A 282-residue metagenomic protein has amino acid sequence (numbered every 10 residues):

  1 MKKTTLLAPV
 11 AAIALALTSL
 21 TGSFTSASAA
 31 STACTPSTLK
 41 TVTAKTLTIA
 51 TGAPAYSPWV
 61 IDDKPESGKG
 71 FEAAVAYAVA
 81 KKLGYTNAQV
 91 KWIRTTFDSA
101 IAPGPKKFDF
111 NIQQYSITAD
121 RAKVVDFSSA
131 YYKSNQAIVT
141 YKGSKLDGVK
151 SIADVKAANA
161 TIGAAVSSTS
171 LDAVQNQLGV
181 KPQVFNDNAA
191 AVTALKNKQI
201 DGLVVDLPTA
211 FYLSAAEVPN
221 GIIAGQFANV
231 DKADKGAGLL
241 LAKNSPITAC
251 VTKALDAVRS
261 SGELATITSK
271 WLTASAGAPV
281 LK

Functional and structural regions predicted by a protein language model:
L6-L7, T18-S37: C-terminal region of N-terminal signal peptides and the immediate post-cleavage residues of exported proteins
A29-S37, Q89, T169-G179, K253-K282: Ligand-binding clefts/hinges and TM-proximal coupling segments of bilobed small-molecule sensing domains
A33-N111: Extracytoplasmic small-molecule ligand-binding "clamshell" domains of the periplasmic binding protein/Venus flytrap
I49, G68-K82, S116, N135-N188 (+2 more regions): Bilobed "Venus flytrap"/periplasmic-binding protein-like clamshell domains and structurally analogous long
A53, K133-A137, P208, A215-K253 (+1 more regions): Periplasmic-binding protein-like
Q89-D154: Acidic, polar ligand-binding/catalytic clefts
V90-A102, Q183-N197: Short helix-initiation/N-cap motifs at beta->coil->alpha
S99, Y115-K123, A173-Q175, D201-A233: A ligand-binding cleft/hinge motif common to bilobed small-molecule-binding domains
